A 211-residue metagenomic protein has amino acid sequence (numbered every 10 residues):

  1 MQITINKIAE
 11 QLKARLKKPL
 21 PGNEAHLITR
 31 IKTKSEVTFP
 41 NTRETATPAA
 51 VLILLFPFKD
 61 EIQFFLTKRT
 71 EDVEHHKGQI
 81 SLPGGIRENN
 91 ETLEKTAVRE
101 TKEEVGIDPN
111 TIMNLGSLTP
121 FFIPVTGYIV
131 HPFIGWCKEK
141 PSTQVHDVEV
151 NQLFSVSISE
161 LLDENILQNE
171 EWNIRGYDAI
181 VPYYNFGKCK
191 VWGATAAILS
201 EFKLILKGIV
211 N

Functional and structural regions predicted by a protein language model:
M1-Q79, I86-E103, I107-S117, F121-H131 (+2 more regions): N-terminal leader/linker segments that precede catalytic domains of diphosphate-processing enzymes
T126, G135-E139, Q144-V150, F154: Phosphate/pyrophosphate-binding betaalpha-module
V145-V181, N185-G187: NUDIX/MutT-family hydrolases
